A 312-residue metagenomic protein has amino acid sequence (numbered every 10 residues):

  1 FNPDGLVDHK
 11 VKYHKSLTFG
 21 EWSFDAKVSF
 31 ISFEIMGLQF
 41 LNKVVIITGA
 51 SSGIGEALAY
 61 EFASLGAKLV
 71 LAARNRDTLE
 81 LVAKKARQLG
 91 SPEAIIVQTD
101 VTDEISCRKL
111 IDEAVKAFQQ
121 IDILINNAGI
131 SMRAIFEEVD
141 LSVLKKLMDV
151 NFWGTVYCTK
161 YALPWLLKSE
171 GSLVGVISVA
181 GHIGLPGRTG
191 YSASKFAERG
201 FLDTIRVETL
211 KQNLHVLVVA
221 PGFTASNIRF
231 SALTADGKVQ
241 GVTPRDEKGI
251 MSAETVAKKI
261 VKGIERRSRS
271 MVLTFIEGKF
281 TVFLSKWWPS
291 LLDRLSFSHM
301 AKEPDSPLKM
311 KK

Functional and structural regions predicted by a protein language model:
V44, S51-S52: Conserved glycine-rich cofactor-binding loop
L65-V82: Conserved glycine-rich Rossmann-like NAD(P)H-binding loop of the short-chain dehydrogenase/reductase
Q98-K109, L141: The beta1-alpha1 cofactor-binding region of Rossmann-like NAD(H)/NADP(H)-dependent oxidoreductases
I135-F136, D140-K146: Substrate-binding pocket helix/loop in short-chain dehydrogenase/reductase
T159, S194: Active-site helix of classical SDR
S178: Residue(s) in the substrate-gating loop at a strand-loop-helix junction that position the organic substrate next
K211-I276: SDR active-site lid
